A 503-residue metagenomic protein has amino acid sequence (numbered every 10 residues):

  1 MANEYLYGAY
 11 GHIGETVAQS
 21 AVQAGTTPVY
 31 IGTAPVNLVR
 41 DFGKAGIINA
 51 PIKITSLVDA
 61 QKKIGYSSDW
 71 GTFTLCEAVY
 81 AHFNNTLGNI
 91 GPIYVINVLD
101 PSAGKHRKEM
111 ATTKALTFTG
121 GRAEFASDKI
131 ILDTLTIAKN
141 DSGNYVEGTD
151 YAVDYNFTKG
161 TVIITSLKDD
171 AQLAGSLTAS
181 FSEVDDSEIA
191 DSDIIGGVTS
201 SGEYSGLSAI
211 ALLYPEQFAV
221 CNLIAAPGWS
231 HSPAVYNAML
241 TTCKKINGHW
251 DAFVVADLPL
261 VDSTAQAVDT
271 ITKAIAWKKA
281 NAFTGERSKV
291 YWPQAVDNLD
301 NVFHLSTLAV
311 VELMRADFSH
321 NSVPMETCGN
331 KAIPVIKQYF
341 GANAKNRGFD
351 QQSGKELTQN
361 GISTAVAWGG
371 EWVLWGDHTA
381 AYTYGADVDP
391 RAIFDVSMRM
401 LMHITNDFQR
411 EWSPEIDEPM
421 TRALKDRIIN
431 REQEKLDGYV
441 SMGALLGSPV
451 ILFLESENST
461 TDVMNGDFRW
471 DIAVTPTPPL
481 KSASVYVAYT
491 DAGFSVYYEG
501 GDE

Functional and structural regions predicted by a protein language model:
M1-R107, D141-G143, Y155, S192-P414 (+1 more regions): A glycine- and small-residue-enriched flexible loop/hinge signal that marks low-structured segments
I47, A174, N465-R469: A general secondary-structure signal for short beta-strands and their flanking turns/coil in non-transmembrane regions
G71-E77, I164-T165, E499-E503: Short, surface-exposed secondary-structure junctions/capping segments
N89-F157, V184-D185: Extended beta-strand solenoid/passenger and fiber regions
T117-S127, T158-D169, A367, W372-G385 (+1 more regions): Generic recognition of long tandem-repeat/solenoid scaffolds
K139-D193: Surface-exposed interaction regions enriched in Ser/Thr/Asp/Glu that occur as long low-complexity tracts or repetitive
S180-T199, L445-E503: Compositionally biased, low-complexity/repeat regions
L401-E457: Extended, compositionally biased non-globular segments
